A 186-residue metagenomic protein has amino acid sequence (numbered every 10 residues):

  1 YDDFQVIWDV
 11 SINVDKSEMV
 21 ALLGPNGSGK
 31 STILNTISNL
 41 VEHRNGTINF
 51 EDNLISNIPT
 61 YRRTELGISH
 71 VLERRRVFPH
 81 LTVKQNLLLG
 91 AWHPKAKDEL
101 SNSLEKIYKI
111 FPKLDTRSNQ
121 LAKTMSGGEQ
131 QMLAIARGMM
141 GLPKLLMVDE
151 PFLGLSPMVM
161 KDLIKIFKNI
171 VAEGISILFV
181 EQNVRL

Functional and structural regions predicted by a protein language model:
D2, V20, E42-H43, I58 (+2 more regions): ABC-type ATPase nucleotide-binding domains, specifically the catalytic core motifs of the NBD
L23-P25: The feature captures the beta-strand-to-loop junction immediately N-terminal to the Walker
S38: Helix-to-loop junction immediately C-terminal to a conserved catalytic motif
G46-L54, L66, L100-L104: Conserved ABC transporter NBD signature motif
L81, M125, G138-M139: ABC ATPase signature
M140-K144: A short, proline-enriched helix->beta-strand linker immediately N-terminal to the Walker B motif in ABC-type P-loop
L146-E150: Catalytic Walker B motif of ABC-type/P-loop ATPase nucleotide-binding domains
